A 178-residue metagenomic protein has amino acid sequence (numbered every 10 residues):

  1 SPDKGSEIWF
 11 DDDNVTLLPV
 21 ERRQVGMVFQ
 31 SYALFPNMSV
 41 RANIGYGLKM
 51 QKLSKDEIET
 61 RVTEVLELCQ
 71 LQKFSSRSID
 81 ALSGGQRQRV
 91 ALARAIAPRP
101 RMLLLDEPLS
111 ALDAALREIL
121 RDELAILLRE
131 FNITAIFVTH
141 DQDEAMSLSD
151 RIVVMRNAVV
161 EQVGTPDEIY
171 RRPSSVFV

Functional and structural regions predicted by a protein language model:
N14, K49, D56-F74, A125-N132: Conserved ABC ATPase "signature" region
M38-G45: Short coil-to-helix segment of the ABC ATPase nucleotide-binding domain corresponding to the Q-loop/switch region
S78-L82, Q86-Q88: Conserved ABC ATPase signature
A97-R101: A short, proline-enriched helix->beta-strand linker immediately N-terminal to the Walker B motif in ABC-type P-loop
L103-E107: Catalytic Walker B motif of ABC-type/P-loop ATPase nucleotide-binding domains
V163-G164, R172: ABC ATPase "signature
